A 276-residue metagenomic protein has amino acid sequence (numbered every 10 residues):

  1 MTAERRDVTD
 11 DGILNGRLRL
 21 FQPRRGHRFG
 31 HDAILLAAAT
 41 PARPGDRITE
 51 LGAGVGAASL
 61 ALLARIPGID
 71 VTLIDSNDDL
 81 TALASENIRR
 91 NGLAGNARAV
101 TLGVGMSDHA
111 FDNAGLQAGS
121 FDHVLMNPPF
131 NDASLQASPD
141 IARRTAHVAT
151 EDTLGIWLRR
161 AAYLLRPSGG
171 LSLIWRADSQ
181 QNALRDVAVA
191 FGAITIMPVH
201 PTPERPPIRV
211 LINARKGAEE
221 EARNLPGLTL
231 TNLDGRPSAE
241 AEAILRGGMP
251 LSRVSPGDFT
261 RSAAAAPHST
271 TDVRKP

Functional and structural regions predicted by a protein language model:
T2-R43: Class I SAM-dependent transferase core
R25, E151-P207: Conserved Class I SAM-dependent methyltransferase catalytic core
G26-L35, F121-H123, F130, S134-S138 (+4 more regions): Hydrophobic/basic alpha-helical segments enriched in Actinobacteria
L36, W157, A214: Residue-level signal for inorganic ion chemistry
A39-S138, A188: Conserved SAM/SAH cofactor-binding pocket of Class I
P128-I156: Mobile active-site "lid"/loop adjacent to the S-adenosyl-L-methionine
P206-P276: SAM/dcSAM-binding transferase cores
